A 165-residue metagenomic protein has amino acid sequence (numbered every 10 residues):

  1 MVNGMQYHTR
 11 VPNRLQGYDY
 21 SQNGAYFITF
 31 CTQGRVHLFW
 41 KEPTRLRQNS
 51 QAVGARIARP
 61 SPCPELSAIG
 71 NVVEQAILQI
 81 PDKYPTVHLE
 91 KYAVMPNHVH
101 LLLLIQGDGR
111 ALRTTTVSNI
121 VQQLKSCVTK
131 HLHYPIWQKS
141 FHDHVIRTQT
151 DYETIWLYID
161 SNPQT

Functional and structural regions predicted by a protein language model:
M1-T165: Short catalytic/metal-binding and nucleic-acid-binding patches
